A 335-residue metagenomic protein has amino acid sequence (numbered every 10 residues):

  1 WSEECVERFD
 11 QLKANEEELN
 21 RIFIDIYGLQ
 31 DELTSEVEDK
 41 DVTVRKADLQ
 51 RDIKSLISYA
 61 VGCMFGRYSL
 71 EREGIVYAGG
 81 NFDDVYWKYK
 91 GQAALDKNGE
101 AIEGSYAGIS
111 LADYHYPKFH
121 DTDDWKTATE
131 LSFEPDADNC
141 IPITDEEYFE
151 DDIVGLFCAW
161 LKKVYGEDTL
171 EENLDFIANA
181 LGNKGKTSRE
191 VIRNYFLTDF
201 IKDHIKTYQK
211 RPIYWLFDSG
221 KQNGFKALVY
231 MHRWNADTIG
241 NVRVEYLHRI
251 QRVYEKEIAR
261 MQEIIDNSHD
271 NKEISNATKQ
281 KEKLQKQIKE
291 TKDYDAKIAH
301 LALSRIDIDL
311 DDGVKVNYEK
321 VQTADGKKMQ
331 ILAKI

Functional and structural regions predicted by a protein language model:
C5-Y27, K281-T291: Short amphipathic alpha-helical coiled-coil/interface segments
R21, E32-I335: Terminal accessory regions of large proteins
